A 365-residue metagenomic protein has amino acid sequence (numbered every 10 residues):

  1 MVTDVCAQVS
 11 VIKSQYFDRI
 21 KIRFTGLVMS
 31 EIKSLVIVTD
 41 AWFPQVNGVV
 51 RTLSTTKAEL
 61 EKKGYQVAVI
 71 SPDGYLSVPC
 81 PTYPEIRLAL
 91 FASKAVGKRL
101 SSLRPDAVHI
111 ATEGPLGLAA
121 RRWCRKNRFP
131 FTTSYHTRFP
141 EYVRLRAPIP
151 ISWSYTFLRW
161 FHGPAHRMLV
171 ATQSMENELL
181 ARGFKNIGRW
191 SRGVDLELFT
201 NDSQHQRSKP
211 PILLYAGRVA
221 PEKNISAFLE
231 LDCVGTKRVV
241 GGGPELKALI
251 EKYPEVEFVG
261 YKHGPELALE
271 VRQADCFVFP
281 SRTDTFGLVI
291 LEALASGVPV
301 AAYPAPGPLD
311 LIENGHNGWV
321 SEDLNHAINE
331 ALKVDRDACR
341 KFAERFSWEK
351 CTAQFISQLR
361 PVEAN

Functional and structural regions predicted by a protein language model:
L100, H162, Y261-K262, L269-A274 (+1 more regions): Short alpha-helical donor nucleotide-sugar binding micro-motif in glycosyltransferases
P130-T132, E141-W160, V170: Nucleotide-sugar donor phosphate/pyrophosphate-binding loop at the beta->alpha transition of glycosyltransferases
T156-D202, S208: Donor nucleotide-sugar binding/catalytic pocket of nucleotide-sugar-dependent glycosyltransferases
H205-V240: Conserved donor-binding/catalytic core segment of Leloir-type glycosyltransferases
K247-P265: Nucleotide-activated donor-binding/catalytic signature segment of Leloir-type glycosyltransferases, i.e., the conserved
R282: Aromatic "clamp/platform" in nucleotide-sugar-dependent glycosyltransferases that forms part of the donor/acceptor
I290, A295, P299-A302, I312: Short hydrophobic beta-strand element within catalytic cores of glycosyltransferases and related nucleotide-activated
L332-A364: A charged, aromatic-enriched C-terminal amphipathic alpha-helix characteristic of glycosyltransferases across folds
